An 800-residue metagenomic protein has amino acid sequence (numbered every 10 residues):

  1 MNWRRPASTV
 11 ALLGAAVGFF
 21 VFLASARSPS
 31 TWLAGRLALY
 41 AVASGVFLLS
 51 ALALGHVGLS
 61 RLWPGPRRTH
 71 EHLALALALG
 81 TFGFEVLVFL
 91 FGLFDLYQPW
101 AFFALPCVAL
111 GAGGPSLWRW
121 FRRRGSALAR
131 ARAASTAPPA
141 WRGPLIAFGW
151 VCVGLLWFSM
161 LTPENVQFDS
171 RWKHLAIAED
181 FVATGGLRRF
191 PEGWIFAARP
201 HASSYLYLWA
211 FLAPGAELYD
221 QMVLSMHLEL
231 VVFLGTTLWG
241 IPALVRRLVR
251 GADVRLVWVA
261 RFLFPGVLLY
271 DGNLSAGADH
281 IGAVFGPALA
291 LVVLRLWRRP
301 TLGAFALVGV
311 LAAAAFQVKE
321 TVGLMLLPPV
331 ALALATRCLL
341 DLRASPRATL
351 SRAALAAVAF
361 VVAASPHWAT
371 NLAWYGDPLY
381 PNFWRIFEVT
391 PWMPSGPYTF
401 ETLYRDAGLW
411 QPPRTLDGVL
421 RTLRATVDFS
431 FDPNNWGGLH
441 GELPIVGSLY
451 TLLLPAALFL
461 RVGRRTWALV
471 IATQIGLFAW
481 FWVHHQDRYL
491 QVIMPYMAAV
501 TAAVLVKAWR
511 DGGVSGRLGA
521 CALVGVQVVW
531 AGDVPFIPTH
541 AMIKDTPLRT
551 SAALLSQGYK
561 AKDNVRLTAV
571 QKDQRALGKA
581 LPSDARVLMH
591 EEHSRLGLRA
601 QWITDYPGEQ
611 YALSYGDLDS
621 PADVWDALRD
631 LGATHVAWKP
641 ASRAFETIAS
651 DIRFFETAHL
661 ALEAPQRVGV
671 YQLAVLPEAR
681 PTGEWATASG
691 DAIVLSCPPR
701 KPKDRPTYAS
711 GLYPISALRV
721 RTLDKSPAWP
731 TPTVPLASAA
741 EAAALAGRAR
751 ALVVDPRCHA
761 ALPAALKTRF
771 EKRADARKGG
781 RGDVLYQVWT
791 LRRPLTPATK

Functional and structural regions predicted by a protein language model:
M1-T136, W480, V624-W625: Membrane-embedded, hydrophobic transmembrane alpha-helices
P66-L75, Y219-L224, I241-V267, V284 (+3 more regions): Transmembrane-helix signature of polytopic, membrane-embedded enzymes that assemble or transfer cell-envelope glycans
G143-G149, V257, A306-V310, L327-A331 (+3 more regions): Signature aromatic-anchored transmembrane alpha helix within multi-pass, membrane-resident enzymes that catalyze glycan
N165-A176, Q527-A576, H593-R595, R680-T687 (+2 more regions): Membrane-proximal, lumen/periplasm-facing interface regions of secretory-pathway glyco- and lipid-modifying enzymes
H174, E179, D279-F285, A315-E320 (+3 more regions): Hydrophobic/aromatic-rich transmembrane helices and adjacent perimembrane loops
T237-A243, A335-C338, R421-W467, I471-Q474 (+1 more regions): Hydrophobic, aromatic-rich transmembrane alpha-helices and their immediate juxtamembrane boundary segments
L289-F305, L311: Membrane-interface transmembrane helices that cradle and orient dolichyl/undecaprenyl
R575-R629, F645-A664, P698-A742, L762-R781: Extracytoplasmic
